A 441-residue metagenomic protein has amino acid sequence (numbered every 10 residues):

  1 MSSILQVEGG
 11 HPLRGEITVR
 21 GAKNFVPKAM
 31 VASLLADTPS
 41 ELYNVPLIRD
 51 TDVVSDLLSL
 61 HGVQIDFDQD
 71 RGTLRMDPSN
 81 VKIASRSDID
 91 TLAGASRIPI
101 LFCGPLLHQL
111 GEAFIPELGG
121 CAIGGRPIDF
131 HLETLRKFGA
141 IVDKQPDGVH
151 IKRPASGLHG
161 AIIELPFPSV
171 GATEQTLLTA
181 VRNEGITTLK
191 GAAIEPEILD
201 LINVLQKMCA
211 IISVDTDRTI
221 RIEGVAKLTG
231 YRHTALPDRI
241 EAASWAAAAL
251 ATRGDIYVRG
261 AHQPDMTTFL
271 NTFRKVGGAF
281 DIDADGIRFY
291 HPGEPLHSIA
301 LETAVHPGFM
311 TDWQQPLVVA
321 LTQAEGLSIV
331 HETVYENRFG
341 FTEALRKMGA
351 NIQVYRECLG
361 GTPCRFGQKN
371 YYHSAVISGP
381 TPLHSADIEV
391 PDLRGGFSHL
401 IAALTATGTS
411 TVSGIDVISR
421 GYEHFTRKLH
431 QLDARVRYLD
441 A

Functional and structural regions predicted by a protein language model:
M1-A441: Short, structured segments at the rim of ligand-binding sites
